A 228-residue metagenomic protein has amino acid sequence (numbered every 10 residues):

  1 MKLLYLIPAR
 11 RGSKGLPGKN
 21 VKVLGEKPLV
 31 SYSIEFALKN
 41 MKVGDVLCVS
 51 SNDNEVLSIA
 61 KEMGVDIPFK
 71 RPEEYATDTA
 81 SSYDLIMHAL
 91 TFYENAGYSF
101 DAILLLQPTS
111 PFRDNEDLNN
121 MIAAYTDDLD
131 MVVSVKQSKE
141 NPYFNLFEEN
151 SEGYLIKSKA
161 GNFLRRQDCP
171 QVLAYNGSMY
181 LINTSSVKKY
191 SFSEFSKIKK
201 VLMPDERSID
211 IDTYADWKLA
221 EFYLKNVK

Functional and structural regions predicted by a protein language model:
M1-P17: N-terminal nucleotide-binding beta1-loop-alpha1 segment
K22-E35: Short catalytic helix/loop segments, enriched in acidic residues and glycine and frequently bearing histidine
F36-V43: Short, acidic, metal-binding catalytic loop of nucleotide-sugar glycosyltransferases
V43-C48, E206-R207: Short active-site oxyanion
N54-A102, R113: Short phosphate-binding loop-to-helix
D84, P111-K197: Conserved core of the sugar-phosphate nucleotidyltransferase
L104-L106: Short aromatic-hydrophobic micro-motifs that form the base-stacking/packing surface for donor nucleotide recognition
V201-L202, R207-K228: Hydrophobic helical membrane-anchoring modules
